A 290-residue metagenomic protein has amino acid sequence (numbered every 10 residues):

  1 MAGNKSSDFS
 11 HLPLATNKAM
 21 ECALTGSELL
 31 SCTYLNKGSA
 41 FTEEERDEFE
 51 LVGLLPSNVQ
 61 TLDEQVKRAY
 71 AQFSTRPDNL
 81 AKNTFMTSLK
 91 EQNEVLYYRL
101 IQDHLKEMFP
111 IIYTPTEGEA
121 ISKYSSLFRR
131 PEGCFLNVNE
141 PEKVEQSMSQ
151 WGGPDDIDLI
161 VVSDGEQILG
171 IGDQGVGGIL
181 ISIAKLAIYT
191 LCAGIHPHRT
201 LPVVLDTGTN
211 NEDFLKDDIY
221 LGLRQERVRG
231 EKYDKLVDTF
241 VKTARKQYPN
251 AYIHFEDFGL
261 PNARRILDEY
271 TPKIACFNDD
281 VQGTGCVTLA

Functional and structural regions predicted by a protein language model:
A2-A290: Metallocofactor- and cofactor-centric catalytic cores in central/energy metabolism, strongly enriched
